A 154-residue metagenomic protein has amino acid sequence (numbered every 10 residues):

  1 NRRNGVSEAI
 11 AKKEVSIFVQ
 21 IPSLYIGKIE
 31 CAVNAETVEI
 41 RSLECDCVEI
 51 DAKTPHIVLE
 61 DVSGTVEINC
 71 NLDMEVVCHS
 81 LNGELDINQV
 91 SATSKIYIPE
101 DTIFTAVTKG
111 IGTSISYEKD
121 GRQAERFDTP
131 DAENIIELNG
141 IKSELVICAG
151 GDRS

Functional and structural regions predicted by a protein language model:
N1-T65, F127-R153: Right-handed parallel beta-helix
E60, T65-S154: Short, surface-exposed interaction patches in beta-rich subdomains that mediate adhesion/assembly near membranes
